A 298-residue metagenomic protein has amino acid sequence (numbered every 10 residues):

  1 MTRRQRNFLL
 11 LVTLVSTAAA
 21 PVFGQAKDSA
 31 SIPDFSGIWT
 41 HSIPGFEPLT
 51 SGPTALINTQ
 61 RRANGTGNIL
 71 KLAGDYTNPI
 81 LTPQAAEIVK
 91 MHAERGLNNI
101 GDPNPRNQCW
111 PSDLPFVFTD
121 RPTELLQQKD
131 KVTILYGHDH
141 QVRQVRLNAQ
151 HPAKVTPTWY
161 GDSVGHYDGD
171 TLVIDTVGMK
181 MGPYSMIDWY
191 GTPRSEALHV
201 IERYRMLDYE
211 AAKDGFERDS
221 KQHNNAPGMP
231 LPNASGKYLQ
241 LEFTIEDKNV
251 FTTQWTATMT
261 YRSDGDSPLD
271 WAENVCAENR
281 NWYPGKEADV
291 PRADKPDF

Functional and structural regions predicted by a protein language model:
M1-L10: Bacterial N-terminal signal peptides that target proteins for export
T2, F23-F298: PEST-like low-complexity, intrinsically disordered acidic/proline/serine-rich tracts that flank trafficking/processing
L9-A20: Bacterial N-terminal signal peptides
